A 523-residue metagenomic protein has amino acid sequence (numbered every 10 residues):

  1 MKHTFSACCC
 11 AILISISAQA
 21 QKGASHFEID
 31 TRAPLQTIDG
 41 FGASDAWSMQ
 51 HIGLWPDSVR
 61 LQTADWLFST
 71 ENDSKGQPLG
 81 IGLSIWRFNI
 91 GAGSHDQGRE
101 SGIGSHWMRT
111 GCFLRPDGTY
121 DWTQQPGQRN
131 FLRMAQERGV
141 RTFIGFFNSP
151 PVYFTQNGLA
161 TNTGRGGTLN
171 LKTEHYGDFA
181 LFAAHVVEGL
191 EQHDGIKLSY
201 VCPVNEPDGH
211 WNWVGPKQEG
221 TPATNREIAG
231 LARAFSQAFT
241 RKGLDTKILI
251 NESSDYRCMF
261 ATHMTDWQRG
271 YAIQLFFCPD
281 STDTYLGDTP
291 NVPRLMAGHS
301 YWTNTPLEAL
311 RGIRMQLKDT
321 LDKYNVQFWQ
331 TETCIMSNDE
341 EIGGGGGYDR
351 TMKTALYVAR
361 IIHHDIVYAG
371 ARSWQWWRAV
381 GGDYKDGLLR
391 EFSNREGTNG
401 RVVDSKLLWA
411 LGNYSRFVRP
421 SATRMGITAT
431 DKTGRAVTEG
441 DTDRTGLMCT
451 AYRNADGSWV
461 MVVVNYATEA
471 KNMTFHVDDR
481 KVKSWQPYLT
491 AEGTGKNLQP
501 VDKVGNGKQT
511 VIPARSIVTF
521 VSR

Functional and structural regions predicted by a protein language model:
M1-K22: Bacterial Sec-dependent N-terminal signal peptides
A24, D30-L198, Q218-A229, R233 (+1 more regions): N-terminal catalytic cores of secreted or lumenal carbohydrate-active enzymes
D39-D45, S84-I90, S94, T142-F146 (+7 more regions): Structural recognition of the beta-strand scaffold that forms the well-ordered cores of secreted hydrolase catalytic
F147-P150, E188-K217, N291-L295, S300: Active-site groove signature of glycoside hydrolases
E188, Q218-I361: Noncatalytic carbohydrate-binding groove/subsite architecture in carbohydrate-active enzymes
Q327-V418, T423-T438: Aromatic/acidic polysaccharide-binding cleft in carbohydrate-active enzymes
G434-K481, R515: Carbohydrate-binding surface patches
P500-R523: C-terminal beta-strand-rich structural cap/linker in extracellular carbohydrate-active enzymes
